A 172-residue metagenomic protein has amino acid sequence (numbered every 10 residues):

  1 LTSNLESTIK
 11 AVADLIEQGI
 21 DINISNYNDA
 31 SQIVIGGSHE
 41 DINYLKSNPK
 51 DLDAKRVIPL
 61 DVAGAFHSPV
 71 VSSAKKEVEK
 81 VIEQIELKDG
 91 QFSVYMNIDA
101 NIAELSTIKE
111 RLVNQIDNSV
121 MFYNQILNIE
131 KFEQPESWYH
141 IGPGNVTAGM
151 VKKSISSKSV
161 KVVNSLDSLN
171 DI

Functional and structural regions predicted by a protein language model:
L1-D117: Alpha/beta catalytic cores of group-transfer enzymes, especially the acyltransferase/condensing modules of polyketide
E86-I172: Acyltransferase/transacylase module recognition
